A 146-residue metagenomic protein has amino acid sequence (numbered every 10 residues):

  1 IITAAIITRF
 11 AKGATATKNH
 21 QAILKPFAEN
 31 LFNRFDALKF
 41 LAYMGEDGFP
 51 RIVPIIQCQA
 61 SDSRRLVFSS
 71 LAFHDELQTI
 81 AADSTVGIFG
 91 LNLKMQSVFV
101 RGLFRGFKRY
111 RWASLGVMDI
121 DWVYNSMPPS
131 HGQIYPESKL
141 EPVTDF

Functional and structural regions predicted by a protein language model:
I1-F146: Binding-site signature for planar aromatic cofactors or substrates
